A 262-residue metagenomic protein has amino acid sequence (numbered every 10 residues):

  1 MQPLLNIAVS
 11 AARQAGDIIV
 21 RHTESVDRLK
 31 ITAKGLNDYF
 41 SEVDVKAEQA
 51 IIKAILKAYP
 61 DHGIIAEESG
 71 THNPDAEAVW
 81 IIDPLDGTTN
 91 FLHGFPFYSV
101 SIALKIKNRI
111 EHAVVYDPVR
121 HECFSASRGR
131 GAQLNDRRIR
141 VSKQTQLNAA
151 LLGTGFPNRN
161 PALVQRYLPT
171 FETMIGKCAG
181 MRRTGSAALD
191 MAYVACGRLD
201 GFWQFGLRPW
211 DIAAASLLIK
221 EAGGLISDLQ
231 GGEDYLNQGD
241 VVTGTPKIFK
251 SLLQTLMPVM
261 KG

Functional and structural regions predicted by a protein language model:
M1-L85, K247, Q254, K261-G262: N-terminal subdomain of lithium-sensitive/metallo-dependent phosphomonoesterases centered on the IMPase/IPPase/PAP
M1-S10, Q165, P169-G176, L189-G262: Oxyanion/phosphate-interacting regions
I18, D61-G63, G180, D200 (+1 more regions): Residue-level detector of anion-binding/catalytic polar loops
I19, D44, I55, T88 (+6 more regions): Residue-level signal for inorganic ion chemistry
V26, Y98, A126-R130, K220 (+1 more regions): A short, compositionally biased
K34, E67, T184-S186, L229: Conserved beta-strand termini and adjacent loop/short-helix elements that scaffold enzyme active sites in alpha/beta
A76-R120: Glycine-rich active-site/cofactor-binding loop and its immediate structural neighborhood
A103-M191, Q238-G262: Acidic beta-strand-loop-alpha-helix segment within the catalytic core of divalent metal-dependent phosphate-processing
